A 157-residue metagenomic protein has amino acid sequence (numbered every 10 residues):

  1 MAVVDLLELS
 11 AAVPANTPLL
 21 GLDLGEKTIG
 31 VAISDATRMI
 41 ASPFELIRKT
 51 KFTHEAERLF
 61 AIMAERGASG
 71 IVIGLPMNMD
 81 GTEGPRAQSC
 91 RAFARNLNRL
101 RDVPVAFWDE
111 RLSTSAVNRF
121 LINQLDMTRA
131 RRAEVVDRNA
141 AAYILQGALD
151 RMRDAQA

Functional and structural regions predicted by a protein language model:
M1-L22, K27-A157: Phosphate- and other anionic-substrate recognition elements at nucleic-acid/protein interfaces
